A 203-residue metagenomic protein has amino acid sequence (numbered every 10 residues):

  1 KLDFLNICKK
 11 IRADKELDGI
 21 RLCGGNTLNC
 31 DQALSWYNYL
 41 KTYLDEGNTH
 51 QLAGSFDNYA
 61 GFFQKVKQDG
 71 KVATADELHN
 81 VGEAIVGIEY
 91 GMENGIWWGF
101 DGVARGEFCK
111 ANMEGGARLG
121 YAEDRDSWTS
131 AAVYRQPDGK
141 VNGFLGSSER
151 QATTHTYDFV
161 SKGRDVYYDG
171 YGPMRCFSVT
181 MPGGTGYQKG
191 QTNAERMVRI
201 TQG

Functional and structural regions predicted by a protein language model:
L2-G203: Substrate-binding and catalytic surfaces of secreted/luminal carbohydrate-active proteins
